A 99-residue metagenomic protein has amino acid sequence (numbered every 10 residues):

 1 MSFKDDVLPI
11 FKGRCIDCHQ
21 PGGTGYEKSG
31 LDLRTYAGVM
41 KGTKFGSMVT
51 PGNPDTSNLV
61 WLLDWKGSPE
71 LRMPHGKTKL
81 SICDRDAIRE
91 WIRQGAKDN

Functional and structural regions predicted by a protein language model:
M1-N99: Aromatic- and Gly/Pro-enriched helix-to-coil junctions and flexible linker segments
